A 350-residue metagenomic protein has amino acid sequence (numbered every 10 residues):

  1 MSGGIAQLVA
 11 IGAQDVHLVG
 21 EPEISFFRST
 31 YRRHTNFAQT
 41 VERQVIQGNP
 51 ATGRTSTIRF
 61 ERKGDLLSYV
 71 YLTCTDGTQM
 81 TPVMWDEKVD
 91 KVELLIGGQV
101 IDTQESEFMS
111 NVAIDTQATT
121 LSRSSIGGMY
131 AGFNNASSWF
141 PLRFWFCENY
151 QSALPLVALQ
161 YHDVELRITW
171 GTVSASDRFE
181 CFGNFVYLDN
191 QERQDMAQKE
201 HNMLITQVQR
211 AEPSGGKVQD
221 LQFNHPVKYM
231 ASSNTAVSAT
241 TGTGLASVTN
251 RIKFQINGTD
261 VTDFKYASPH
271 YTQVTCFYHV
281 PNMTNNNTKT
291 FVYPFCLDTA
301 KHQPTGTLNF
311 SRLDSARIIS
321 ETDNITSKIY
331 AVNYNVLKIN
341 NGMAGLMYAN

Functional and structural regions predicted by a protein language model:
M1-N350: Short, low-complexity Pro/Thr/Gly
